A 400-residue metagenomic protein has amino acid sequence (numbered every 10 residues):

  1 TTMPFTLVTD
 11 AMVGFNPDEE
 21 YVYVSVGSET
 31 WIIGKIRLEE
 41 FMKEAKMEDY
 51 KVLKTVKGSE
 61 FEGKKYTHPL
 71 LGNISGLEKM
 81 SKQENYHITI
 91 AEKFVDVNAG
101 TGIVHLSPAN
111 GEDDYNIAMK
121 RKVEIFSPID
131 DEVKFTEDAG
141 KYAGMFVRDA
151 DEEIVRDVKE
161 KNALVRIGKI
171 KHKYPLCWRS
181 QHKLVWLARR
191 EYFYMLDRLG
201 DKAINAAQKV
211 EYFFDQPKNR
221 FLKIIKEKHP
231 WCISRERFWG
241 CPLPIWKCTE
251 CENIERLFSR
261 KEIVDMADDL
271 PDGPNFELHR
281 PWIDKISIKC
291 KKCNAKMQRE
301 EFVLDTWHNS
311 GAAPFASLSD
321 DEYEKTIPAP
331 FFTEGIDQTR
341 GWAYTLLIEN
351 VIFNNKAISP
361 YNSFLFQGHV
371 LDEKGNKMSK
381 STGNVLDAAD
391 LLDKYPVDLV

Functional and structural regions predicted by a protein language model:
T1-T2, T30-F41, G76-S81, L187 (+2 more regions): Short amphipathic beta-strand/extended segments with alternating polar/hydrophobic composition
T1-V8, Y21, G63-T67, F94-F258 (+4 more regions): Residue patterns forming the tRNA-binding/recognition surfaces of aminoacyl-tRNA synthetases and related DALR
T2-D18, V24, E40-A45, D114-V123 (+3 more regions): Short active-site loop/helix that positions an aromatic residue
T6-F15, E19-I103, E112: Protease-associated
P17, S25-E29, D130-D131, K247-N253 (+3 more regions): Short acidic-glycine loop/turn motifs at beta-strand connectors
E48-F94, H182-I204, K292-D320: Conserved oxyanion/phosphate-binding beta-strand-loop segments in alpha/beta enzyme cores
R121-V133, R237-W239, I263-V400: Alpha-helical recognition segments enriched in aromatics with Gly/Pro capping that present substrate-recognition
